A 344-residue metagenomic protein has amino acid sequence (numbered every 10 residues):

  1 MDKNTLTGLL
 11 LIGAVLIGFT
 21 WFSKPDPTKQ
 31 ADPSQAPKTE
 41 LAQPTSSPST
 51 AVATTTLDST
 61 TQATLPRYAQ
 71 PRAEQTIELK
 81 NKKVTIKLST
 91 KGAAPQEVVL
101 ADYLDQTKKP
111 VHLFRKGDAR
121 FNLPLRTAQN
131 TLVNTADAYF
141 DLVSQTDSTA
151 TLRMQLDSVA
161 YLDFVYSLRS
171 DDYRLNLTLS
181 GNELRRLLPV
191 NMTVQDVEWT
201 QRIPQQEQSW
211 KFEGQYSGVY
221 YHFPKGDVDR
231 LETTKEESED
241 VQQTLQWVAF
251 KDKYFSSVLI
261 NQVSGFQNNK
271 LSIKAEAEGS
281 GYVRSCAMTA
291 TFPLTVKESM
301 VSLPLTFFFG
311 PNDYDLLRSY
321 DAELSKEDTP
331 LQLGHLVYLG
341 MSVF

Functional and structural regions predicted by a protein language model:
M1-Q43, L156: Subset of Sec-pathway N-terminal targeting signals
K3-T5, P27, P33, S59 (+3 more regions): Short linear motifs in intrinsically disordered/low-complexity regions
S23-P25, Q35, A42, S46 (+4 more regions): Selective for proline/serine-rich intrinsically disordered segments in cytosolic/nuclear regulatory regions
Q30-R72: Acidic, low-complexity intrinsically disordered tails
P71, T76-L333: Soluble non-transmembrane domains of integral membrane proteins
T329-F344: Short, membrane-interfacial amphipathic segments enriched in basic
